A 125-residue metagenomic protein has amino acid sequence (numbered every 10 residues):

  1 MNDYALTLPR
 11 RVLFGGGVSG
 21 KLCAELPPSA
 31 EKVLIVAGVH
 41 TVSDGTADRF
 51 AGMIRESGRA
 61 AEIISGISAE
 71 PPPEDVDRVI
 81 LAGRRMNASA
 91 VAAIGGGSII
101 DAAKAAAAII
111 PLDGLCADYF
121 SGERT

Functional and structural regions predicted by a protein language model:
M1-A90: ATP/NTP phosphate-donor binding region
P73-T125: Glycine/threonine-rich beta-strand-loop-alpha-helix active-site module that forms ligand/phosphate-binding
